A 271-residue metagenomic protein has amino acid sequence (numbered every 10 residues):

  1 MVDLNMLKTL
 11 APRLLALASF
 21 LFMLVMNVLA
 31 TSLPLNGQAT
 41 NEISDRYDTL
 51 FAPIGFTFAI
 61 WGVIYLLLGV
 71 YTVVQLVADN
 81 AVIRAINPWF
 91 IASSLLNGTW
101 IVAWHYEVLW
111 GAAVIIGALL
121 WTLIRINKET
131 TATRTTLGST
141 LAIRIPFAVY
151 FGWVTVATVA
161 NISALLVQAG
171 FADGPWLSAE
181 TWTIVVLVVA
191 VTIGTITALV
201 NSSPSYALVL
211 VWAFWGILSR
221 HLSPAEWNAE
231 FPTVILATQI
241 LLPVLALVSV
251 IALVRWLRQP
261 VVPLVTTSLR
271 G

Functional and structural regions predicted by a protein language model:
L4-A16, W61, L208: N-terminal membrane topogenic signal
K8, V77, K128-R134, V250-S268: Membrane-interface capping segments at transmembrane-helix boundaries
A18-V25, W89-W100, I115-I126, I143-S163: Alpha-helical transmembrane segments of multi-pass integral membrane proteins
F20-G37: Alpha-helical transmembrane segments of multi-pass membrane proteins
D45-I60, L141-A148, F171-W182: Short aromatic-rich membrane-water interface segments that cap or initiate transmembrane helices in multi-pass membrane
A52-T57, P175-T192, S219-L247: Membrane-interface transmembrane-helix boundary segments in multi-pass integral membrane proteins
T99-A113, F171-W176, L199-N201: Membrane-interface helix caps and helix-loop-helix hairpins in membrane proteins
S205-I217: Central hydrophobic cores of alpha-helical transmembrane segments in multi-pass integral membrane proteins
